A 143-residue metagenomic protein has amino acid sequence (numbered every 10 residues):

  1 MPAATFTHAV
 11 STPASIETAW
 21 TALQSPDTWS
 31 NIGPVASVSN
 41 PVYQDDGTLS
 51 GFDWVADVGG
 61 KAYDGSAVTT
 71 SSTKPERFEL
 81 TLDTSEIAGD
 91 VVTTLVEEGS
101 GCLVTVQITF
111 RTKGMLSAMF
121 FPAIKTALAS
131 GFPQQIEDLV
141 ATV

Functional and structural regions predicted by a protein language model:
M1-D45: Hydrophobic ligand-binding cavity/cleft-lining segments
A3, G60, E86-A88: Glycine-centered tight beta-turn/hairpin loop motif at sheet-sheet or coil-to-beta transitions
H8-V10, G65-S71, G89-E97, I108: Hydrophobic/aromatic beta-strand elements that line small-molecule binding cavities or substrate pockets in beta-rich
T12-A14, V58-G60, S71, F110-G114: Beta-strand elements of well-folded, non-transmembrane domains
P13-E17, Q44-D46, T70-P75, T94-L103 (+1 more regions): A short, structured loop/turn motif at beta-sheet edges
S30, N40-D83, Q134-V143: Glycine-rich portal/gate segments that line the openings of hydrophobic small-molecule binding cavities
D83-G89, Q107-K113: Short, solvent-exposed aromatic-acidic interface loops
T109-V143: A conserved amphipathic terminal alpha-helix motif
